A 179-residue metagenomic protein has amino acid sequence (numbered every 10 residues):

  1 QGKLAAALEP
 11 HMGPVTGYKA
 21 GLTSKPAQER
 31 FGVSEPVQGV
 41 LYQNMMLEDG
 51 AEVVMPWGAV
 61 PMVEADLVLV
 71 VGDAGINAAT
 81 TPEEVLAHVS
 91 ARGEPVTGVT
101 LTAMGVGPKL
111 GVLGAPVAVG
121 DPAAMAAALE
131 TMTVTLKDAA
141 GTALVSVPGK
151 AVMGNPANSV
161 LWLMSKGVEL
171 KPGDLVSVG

Functional and structural regions predicted by a protein language model:
G2-V160: Catalytic-core "active-site belt" of small-molecule-metabolizing enzymes, emphasizing His/Asp/Glu-rich regions
P156-G179: A conserved acidic, glycine/proline-rich C-terminal tail/linker
